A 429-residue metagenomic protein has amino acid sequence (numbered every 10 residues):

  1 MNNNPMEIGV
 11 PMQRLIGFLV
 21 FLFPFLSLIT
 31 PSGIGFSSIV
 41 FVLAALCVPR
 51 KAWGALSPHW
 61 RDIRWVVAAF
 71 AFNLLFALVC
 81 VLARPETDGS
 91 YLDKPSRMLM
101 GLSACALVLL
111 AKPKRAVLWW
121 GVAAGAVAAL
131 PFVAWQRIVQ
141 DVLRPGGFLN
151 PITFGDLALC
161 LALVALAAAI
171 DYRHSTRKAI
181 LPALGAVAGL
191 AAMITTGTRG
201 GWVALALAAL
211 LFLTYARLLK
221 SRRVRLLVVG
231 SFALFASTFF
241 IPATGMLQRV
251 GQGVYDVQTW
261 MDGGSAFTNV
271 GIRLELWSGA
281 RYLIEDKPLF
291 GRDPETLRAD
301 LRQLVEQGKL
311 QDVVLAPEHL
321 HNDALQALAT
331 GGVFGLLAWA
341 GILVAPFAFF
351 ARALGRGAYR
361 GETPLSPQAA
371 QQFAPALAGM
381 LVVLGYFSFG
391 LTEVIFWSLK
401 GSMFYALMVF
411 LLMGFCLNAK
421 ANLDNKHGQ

Functional and structural regions predicted by a protein language model:
M1-L78, L82, M100, L109-A116 (+6 more regions): Transmembrane signal-anchor hairpin modules in multi-pass inner-membrane enzymes, especially those that act on
P24, M100, A104, L110-D141 (+5 more regions): Alpha-helical transmembrane segments of multi-pass inner-membrane proteins
I34-L46, Y91-A104, I152-A168, G201-F212 (+3 more regions): Hydrophobic core segments of transmembrane alpha-helices in multi-pass, intramembrane catalytic enzymes
L190, R281, D312-F350: A conserved mid-to-late transmembrane alpha helix and its immediate loop/hinge that forms the functional core
T195, A216-G263, S278-D286: A membrane-periplasm/extracellular boundary helix in multi-pass inner-membrane enzymes that assemble envelope glycans
G264-G271, D286, F290-G331, L354-G357: Long extracytoplasmic/lumenal interhelical loops at the membrane interface of multi-pass membrane proteins
G331-L384: Hydrophobic transmembrane alpha-helices and their immediate junctions
G379-Q429: Transmembrane alpha-helices of multi-pass inner-membrane enzymes
